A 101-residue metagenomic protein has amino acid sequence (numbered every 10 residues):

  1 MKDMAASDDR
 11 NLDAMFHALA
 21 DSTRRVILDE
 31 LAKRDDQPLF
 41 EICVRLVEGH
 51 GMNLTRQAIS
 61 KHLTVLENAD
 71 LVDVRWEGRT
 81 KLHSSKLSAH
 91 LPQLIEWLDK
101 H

Functional and structural regions predicted by a protein language model:
K2-F16: Short, Lys/Arg-enriched N-terminal segment that forms or immediately precedes the first helix of a structured domain
N11, H17-A18, S22-T55, R79-H90: N-terminal helix-turn-helix DNA-binding core of bacterial DNA-binding proteins
L63-T64: Short, hydrophobic-biased segments on the C-terminal half of alpha helices that form "recognition helices"
E67-G78, S84-K86: Beta-hairpin "wing" of winged helix-turn-helix
K86-H101: Phospho-regulated, low-complexity intrinsically disordered regions of nuclear gene-regulatory and chromatin-associated
